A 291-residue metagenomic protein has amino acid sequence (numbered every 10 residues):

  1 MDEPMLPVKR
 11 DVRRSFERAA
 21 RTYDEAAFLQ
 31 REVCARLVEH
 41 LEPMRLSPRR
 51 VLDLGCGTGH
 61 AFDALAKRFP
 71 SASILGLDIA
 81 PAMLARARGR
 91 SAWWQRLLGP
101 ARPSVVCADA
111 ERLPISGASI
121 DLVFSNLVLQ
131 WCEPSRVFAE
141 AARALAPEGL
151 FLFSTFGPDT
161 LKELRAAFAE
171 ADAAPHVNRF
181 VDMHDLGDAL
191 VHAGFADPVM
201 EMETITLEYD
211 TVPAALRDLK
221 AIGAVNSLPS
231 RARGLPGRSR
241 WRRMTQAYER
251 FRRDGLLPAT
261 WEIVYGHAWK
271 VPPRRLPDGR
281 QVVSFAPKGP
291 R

Functional and structural regions predicted by a protein language model:
M1-R21: N-terminal, positively charged/glycine-rich alpha-helical extensions of SAM-dependent methyltransferases
F28-R49, A64: Conserved alpha-helix/loop element of class I SAM-dependent methyltransferases that forms part of the SAM/SAH-binding
R50-L113: Class I SAM-dependent methyltransferase SAM/SAH-binding core
E111-L122: A short acidic, Gly/Pro-enriched loop at the edge of an enzyme's catalytic core that lines a small-molecule cofactor
D121-S135: A short SAM/SAH-binding and catalytic strip from SAM-dependent methyltransferases
S135-P147: A short glycine-rich, Lys/Arg-flanked "PGG" loop and its adjoining helix->strand segment in the class I
L150-A214, I222-L235: Conserved catalytic/acceptor-binding region of the Class I
R217-R291: C-terminal lobe and adjacent flexible extensions of AdoMet/dcAdoMet transferase-like proteins
